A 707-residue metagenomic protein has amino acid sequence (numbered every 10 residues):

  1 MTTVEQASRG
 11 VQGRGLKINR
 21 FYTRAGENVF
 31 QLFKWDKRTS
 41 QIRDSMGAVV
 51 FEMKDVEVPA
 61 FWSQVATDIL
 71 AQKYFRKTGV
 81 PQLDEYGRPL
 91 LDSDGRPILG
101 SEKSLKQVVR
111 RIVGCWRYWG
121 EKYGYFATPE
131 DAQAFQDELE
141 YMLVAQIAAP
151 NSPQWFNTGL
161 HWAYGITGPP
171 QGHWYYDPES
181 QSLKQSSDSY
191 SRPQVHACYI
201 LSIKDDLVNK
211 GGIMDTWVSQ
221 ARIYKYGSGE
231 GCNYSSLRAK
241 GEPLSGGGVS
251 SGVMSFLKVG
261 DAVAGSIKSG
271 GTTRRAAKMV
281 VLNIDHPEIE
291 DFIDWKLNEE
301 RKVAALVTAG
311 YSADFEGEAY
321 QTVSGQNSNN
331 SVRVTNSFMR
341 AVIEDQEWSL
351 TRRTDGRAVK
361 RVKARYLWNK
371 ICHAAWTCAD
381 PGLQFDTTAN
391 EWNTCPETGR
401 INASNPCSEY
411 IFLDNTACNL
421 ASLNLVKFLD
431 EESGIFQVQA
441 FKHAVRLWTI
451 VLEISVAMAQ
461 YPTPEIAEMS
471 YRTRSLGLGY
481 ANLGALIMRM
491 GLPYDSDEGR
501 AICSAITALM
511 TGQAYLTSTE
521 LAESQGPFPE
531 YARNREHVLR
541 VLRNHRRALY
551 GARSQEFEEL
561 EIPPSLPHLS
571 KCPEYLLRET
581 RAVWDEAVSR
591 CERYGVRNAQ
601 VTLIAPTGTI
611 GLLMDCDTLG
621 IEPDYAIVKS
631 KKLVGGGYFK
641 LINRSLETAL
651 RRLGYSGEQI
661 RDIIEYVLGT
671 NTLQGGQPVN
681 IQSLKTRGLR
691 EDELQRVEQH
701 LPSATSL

Functional and structural regions predicted by a protein language model:
M1-L707: Extended catalytic cores of very large enzyme megasubunits
